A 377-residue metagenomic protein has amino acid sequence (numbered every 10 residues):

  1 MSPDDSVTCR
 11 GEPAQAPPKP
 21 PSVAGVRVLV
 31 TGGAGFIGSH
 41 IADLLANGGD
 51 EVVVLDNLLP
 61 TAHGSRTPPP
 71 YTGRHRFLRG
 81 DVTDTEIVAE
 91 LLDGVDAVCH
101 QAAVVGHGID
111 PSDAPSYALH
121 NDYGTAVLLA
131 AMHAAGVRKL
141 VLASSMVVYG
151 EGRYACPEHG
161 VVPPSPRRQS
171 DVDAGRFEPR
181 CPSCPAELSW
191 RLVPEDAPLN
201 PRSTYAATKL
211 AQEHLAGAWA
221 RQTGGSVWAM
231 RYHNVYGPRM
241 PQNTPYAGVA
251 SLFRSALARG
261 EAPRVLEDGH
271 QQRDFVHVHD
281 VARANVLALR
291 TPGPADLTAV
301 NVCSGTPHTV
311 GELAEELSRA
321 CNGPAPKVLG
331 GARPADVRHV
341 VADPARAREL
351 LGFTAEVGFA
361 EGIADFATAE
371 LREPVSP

Functional and structural regions predicted by a protein language model:
S2-Y232: N-terminal Rossmann-like NAD(P)+-binding domain of SDR-like oxidoreductases, especially those catalyzing
D4-S6, E12-P13, L257-P377: C-terminal substrate-binding subdomain of Rossmann-fold SDR/epimerase-dehydratase oxidoreductases
I37, I87, T208, V249 (+2 more regions): Hydrophobic alpha-helical packing elements
A46, L92, L129-H133, G217 (+5 more regions): A structural alpha-helix within SAM-dependent methyltransferase catalytic domains
T61-A62, Y149-G152, R239, V310 (+1 more regions): A short beta-to-alpha transition loop/helix N-cap that caps and shapes the active-site region
I109-D110, C184-S203, V227, R231-Q242 (+2 more regions): A conserved pocket-lining segment of Rossmann-fold NAD(P)-dependent short-chain dehydrogenase/reductase
T125-A126, L210-G217, A250-R254, R283 (+1 more regions): Conserved active-site helix of classical SDR/Rossmann-fold NAD(P)-dependent CH-OH oxidoreductases
